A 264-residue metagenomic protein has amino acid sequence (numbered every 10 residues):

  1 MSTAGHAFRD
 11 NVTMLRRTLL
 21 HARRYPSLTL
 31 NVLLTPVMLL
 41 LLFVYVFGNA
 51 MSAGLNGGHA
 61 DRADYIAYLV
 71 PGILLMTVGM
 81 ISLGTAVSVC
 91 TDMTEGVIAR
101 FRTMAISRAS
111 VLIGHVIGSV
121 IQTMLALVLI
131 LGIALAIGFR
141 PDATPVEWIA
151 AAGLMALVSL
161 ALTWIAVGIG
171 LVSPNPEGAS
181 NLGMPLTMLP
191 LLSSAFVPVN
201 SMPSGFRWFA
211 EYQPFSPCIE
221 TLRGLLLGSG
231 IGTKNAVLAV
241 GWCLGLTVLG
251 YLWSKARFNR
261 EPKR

Functional and structural regions predicted by a protein language model:
S2-R16, S193-V237: Short hydrophobic, aromatic-rich alpha-helical segments embedded in or entering the lipid bilayer of multi-pass
T3-A4, L20-E95, T123, L127 (+3 more regions): Transmembrane helix-boundary elements of multi-pass transport/secretion proteins, especially ABC-type permease modules
A7-A22, R62-I66, D92-T103, L125-A134 (+1 more regions): Hydrophobic alpha-helical transmembrane segments
V44-N49, T91, M104, L135 (+6 more regions): Transmembrane helix-loop junction
Y45-A50, G170-Y212, S216: Transmembrane helix segments
S88-G118: Helix-loop-helix units of permease transmembrane domains in multi-pass membrane transporters, especially ABC
R108-G183, M188, G230-K255: Alpha-helical transmembrane segments and their short interhelical loops
